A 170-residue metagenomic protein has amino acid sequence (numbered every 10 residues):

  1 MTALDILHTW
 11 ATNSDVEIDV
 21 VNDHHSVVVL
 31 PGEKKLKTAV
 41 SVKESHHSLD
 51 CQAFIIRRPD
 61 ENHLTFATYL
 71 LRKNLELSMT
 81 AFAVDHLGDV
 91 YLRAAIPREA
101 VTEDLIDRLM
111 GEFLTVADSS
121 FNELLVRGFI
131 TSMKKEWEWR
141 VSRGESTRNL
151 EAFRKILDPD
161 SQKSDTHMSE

Functional and structural regions predicted by a protein language model:
M1-E61: N-terminal catalytic cores of peptidoglycan-degrading enzymes
T2-I6, R58-F66, L105, L109-E112 (+1 more regions): Short amphipathic alpha-helical segments
W10-N13, Y69-L77, L109-E123: Conserved short hydrophobic interaction patches
Q52-R93: Short, internal acidic amphipathic alpha-helical interface segments that mediate docking to partner proteins
I55-P59, I96-L105: A generic structural motif
A100-W139: A contiguous, mid-protein "functional segment" used to position or interact with cofactors/ions or partner subunits
L125-E170: Short, highly charged C-terminal tails/helix-capping segments
